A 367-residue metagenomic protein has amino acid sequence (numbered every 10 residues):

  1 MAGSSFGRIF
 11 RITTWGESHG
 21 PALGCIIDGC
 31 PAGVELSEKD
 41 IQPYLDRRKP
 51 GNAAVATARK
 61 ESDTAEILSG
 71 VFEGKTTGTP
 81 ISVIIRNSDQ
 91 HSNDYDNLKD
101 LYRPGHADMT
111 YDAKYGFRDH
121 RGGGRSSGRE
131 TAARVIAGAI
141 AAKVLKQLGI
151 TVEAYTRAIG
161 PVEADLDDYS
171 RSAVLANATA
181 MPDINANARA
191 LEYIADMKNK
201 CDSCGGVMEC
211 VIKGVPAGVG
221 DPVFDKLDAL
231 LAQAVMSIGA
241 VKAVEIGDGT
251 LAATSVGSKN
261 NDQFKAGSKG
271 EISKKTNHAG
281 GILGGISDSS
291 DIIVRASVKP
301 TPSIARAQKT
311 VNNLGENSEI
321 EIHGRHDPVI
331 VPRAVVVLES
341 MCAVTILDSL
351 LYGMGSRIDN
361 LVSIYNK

Functional and structural regions predicted by a protein language model:
M1-R59: N-terminal, positively charged regions that mediate nucleic acid binding
R11-T14, D119-E130, A217-D221, N277-I282 (+1 more regions): A short glycine/serine-rich beta->alpha loop
W15, P21, V135, C201-C204 (+1 more regions): Glycine-rich anion/phosphate-binding loop at the beta-strand->alpha-helix junction
P21-G33, G128-I150, D225, A229-Q233 (+3 more regions): Alpha-helical support elements that line or immediately flank enzyme active sites and cofactor-binding pockets
L45-P104, D108: Glycine-rich, N-terminal phosphate-binding loop and its surrounding beta-alpha-beta segment
K99-G124, Q308-H326: Short acidic, glycine/tyrosine-flanked loop/strand segments centered on an H-E-D-like triad
A113-V223: Glycine-rich, mobile lid/loop segments that gate access to catalytic sites or pores
S303-K367: Internal helix-turn-beta structural module
